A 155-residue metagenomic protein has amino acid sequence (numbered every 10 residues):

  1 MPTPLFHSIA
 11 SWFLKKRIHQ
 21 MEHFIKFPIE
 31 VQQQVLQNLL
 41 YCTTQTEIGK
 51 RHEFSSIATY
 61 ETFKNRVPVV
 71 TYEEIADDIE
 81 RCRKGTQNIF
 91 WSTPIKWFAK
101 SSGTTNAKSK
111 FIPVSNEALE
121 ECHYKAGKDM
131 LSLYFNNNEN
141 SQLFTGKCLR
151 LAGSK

Functional and structural regions predicted by a protein language model:
M1-K100, N106-K155: Nucleotide 5′-phosphate-binding alpha/beta core
